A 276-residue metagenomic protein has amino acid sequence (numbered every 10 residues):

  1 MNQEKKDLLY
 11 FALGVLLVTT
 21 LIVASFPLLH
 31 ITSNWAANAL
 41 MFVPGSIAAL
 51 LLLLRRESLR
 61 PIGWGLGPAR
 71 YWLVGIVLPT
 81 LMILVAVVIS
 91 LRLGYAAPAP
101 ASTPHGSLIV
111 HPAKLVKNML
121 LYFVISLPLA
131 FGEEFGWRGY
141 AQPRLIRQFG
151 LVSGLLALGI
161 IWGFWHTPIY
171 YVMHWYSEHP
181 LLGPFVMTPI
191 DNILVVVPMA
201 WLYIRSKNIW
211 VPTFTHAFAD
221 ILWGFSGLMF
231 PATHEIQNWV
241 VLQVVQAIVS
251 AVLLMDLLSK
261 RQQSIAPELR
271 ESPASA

Functional and structural regions predicted by a protein language model:
N2, P27, I31, W35-I76 (+4 more regions): Membrane-helix interface linkers and caps
E4-L9, T32-N34, S58, P68-Y71 (+4 more regions): Membrane-helix interface segments
D7-L21, V43-G45, V74-I83, I161: Alpha-helical transmembrane segments
L17, G132-G159, I204-N208: Membrane-interface helix/loop boundary segments of multi-pass membrane proteins
T20-A39, G94-A101, V172-L181, F225-W239: Juxtamembrane/transmembrane-helix boundary motifs at the membrane-water interface
P104-F123, P180-I190: Short aromatic-rich membrane-water interface segments that cap or initiate transmembrane helices in multi-pass membrane
G154-I161, V211-I221: Central hydrophobic cores of alpha-helical transmembrane segments in multi-pass integral membrane proteins
R205, T215-A276: C-terminal membrane module of polytopic membrane proteins
